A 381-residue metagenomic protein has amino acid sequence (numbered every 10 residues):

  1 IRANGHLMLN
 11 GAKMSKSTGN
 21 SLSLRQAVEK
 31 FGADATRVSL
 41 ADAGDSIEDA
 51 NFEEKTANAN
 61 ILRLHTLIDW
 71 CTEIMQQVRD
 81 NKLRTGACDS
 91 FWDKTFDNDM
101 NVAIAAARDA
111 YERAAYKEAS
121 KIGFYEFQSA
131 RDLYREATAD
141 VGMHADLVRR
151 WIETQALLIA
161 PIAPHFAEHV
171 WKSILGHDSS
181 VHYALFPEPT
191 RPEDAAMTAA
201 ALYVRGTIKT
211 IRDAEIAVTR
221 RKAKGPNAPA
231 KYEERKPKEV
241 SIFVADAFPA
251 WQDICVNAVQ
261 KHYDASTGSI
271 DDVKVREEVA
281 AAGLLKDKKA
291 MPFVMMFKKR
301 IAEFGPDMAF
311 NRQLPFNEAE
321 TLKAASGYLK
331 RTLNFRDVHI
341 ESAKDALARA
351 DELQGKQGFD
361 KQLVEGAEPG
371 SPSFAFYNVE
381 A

Functional and structural regions predicted by a protein language model:
I1-R2: Beta-strand segments within the central parallel beta-sheet cores of soluble alpha/beta enzyme folds
H6-K13, S17-D97: Catalytic adenosine-cofactor/nucleotide-binding cores of aminoacyl-tRNA synthetases and other
L7-M14, S23, R37, D45-A50 (+6 more regions): Flexible loop/turn segments at secondary-structure boundaries
G11, L24-A27, A107-A110, Q155-L157 (+2 more regions): Generic recognition of flexible, low-complexity loop/linker segments
E54, N58, S179-A381: C-terminal low-complexity, glycine/proline- and small-hydrophobic-enriched intrinsically disordered tails that act as
I68, T72, E112, Q128-R131 (+1 more regions): Alpha-helical repeat scaffolds in large eukaryotic proteins
N81-R108, K121-Y125, R131-D213, F243-F248: Acidic, turn-prone loop/beta-hairpin segments
Y111-E118: Short helix-adjacent coil turns
